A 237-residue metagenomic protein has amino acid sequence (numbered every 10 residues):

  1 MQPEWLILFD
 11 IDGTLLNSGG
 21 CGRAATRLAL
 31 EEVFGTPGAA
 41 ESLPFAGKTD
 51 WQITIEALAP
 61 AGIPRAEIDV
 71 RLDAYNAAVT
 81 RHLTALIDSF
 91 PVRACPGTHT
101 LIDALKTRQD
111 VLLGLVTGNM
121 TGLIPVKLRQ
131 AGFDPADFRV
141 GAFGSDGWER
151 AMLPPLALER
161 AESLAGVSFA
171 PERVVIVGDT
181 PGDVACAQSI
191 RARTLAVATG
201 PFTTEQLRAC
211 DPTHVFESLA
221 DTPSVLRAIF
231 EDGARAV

Functional and structural regions predicted by a protein language model:
M1-A46, Q52-I55, A59-P60, T204: Active-site neighborhood of HAD-like aspartate-dependent phosphohydrolases
M1-F9, A61-P64, R173, S224 (+1 more regions): Non-catalytic pre-domain segments flanking phosphatase-related domains
T14, T98-A131, G141-W148: Substrate-recognition element of Asp-dependent hydrolases with the DxDx(T/V) motif
S42-A46, D69-D73, P135-E149: A short, structured active-site edge motif that brings together acidic residues
A59-D103: Metal-dependent phosphoesterase signature
A142, H214-L219: Short acidic-hydrophobic, aromatic-tinged amphipathic segments that line or gate anion-handling sites
P155-V184: Conserved Lys-Pro-Asp/Glu-containing loop-to-beta segment of HAD-superfamily phosphomonoesterases, centered on
I176-H214: Acidic, Mg2+-coordinating phosphoryl-transfer loop and its flanking beta/alpha structural elements, shared across
